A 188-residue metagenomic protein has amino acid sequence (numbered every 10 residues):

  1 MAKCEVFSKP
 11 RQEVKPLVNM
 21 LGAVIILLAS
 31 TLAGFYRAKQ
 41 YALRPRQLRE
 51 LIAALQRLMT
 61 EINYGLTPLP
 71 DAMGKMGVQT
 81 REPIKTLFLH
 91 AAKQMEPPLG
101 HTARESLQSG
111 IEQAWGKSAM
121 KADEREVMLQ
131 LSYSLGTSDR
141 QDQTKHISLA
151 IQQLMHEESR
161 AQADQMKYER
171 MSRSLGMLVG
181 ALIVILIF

Functional and structural regions predicted by a protein language model:
A2-P16: Short, Lys/Arg-enriched N-terminal segments with co-localized hydrophobic residues within the first ~10-30 amino acids
P10, L43, Q130-M177: Membrane-interface, cytosolic juxtamembrane amphipathic helix immediately N-terminal to a transmembrane helix, enriched
V14-V24: Feature marks short, highly hydrophobic, charge-poor N-terminal signal-anchor/signal peptide-like helices that anchor
G22-A33, A161-F188: Bilayer-spanning, highly hydrophobic alpha-helical transmembrane segments
G22-E96: Juxtamembrane/interface alpha-helical elements of multi-pass membrane proteins
I52-M59, G77, K85-A92, R104 (+6 more regions): Generic structural concept
K93-K121, V184-F188: Membrane-anchoring/interfacial helices and their immediately flanking loops in integral membrane proteins
G110-Q141: Short, non-transmembrane cytosolic segments of multipass membrane proteins
